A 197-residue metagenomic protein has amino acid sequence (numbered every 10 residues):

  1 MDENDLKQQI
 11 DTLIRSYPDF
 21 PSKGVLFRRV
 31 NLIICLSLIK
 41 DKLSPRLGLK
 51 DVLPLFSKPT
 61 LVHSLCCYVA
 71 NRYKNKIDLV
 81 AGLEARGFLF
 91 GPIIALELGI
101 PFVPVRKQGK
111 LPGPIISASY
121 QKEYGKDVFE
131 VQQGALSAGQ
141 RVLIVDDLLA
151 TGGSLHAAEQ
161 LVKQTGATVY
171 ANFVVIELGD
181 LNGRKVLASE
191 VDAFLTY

Functional and structural regions predicted by a protein language model:
M1-Y197: PRPP-associated nucleotide enzymes
